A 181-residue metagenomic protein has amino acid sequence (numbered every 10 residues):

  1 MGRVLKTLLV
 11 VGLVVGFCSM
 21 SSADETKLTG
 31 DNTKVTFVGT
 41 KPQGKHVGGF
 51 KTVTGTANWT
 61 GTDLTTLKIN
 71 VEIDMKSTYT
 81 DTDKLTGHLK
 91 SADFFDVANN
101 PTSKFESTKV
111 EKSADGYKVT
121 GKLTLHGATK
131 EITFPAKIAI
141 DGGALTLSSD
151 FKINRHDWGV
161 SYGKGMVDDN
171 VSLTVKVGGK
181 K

Functional and structural regions predicted by a protein language model:
M1-L9: Bacterial N-terminal signal peptides that target proteins for export
R3, F17-S19, I132: Generic signature of intrinsically disordered, low-complexity, basic-rich segments and short cationic peptides
L8-F17: Bacterial N-terminal signal peptides
S21-K181: Low-complexity, acidic/polar, glycine-enriched regions of mature
